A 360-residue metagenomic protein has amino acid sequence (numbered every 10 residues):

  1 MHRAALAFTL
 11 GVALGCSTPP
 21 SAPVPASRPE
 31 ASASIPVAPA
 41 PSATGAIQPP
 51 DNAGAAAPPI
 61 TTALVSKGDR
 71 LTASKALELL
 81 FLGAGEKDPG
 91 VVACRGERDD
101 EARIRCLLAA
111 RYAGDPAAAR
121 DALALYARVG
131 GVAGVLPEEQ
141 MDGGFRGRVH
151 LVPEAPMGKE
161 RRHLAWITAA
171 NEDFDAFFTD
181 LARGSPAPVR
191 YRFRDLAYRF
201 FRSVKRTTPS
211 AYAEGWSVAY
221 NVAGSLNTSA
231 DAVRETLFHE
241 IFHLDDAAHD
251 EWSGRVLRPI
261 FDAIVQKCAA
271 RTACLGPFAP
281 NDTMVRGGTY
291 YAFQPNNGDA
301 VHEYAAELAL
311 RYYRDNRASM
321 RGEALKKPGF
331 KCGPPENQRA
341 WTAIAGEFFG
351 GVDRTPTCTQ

Functional and structural regions predicted by a protein language model:
A5-G15: Bacterial N-terminal signal peptides
V12-A13, A38, G90, A102 (+4 more regions): Secretory pathway export signals and precursors
S17-P19: Bacterial signal peptide processing site
A22-A55: Post-signal peptide N-terminal segment of mature Sec-exported envelope proteins
G45-E154: N-terminal module-boundary/linker segments of secreted carbohydrate-active enzymes
D115-N227: Auxiliary, metal-adjacent structural segments of Zn-dependent hydrolase domains
A187-Q360: Active-site-flanking segments in enzyme catalytic domains
